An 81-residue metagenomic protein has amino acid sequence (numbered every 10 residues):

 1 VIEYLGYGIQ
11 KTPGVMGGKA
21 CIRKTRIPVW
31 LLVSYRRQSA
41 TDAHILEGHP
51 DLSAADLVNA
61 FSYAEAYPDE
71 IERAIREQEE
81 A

Functional and structural regions predicted by a protein language model:
V1-P28, V58, E72-R73, E77-A81: Acidic, low-complexity/disordered tracts enriched in E/D and polar residues
I27-A81: Long, charge-rich, low-complexity alpha-helical segments
